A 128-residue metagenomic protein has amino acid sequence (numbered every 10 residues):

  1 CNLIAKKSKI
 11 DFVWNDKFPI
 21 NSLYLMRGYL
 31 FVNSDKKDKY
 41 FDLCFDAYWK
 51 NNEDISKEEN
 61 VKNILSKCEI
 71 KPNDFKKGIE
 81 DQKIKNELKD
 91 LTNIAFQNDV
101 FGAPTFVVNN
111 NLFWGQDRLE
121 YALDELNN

Functional and structural regions predicted by a protein language model:
C1-N51: Structural alpha/beta surface segment adjacent to cysteine/selenocysteine redox centers across thiol/disulfide enzymes
S34, K39, L43-N128: C-terminal cap of thioredoxin/glutaredoxin-like
